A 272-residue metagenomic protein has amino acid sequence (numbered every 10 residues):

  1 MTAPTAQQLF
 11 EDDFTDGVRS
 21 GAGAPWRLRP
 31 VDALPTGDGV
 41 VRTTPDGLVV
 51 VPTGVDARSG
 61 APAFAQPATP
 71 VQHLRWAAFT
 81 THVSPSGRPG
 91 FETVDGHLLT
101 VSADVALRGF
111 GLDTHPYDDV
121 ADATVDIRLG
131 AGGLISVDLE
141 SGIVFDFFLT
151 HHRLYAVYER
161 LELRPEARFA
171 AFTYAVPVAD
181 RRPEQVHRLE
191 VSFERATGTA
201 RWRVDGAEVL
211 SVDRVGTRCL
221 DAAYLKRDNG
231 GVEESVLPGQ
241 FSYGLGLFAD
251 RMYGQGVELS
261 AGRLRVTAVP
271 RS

Functional and structural regions predicted by a protein language model:
M1-G47, P52-T53: Extracellular carbohydrate-recognition regions
P4-A6, R19-A24, L28-L34, T199 (+1 more regions): Aromatic sugar-binding interfaces of carbohydrate-active proteins
F14, L259-V269: Extracellular beta-strand elements of beta-rich domains used for carbohydrate recognition/degradation or cell-matrix
F14, Q185-F193, A200-W202: Short tryptophan-centered beta-strand motifs in secreted/extracellular beta-sheet-rich domains of glycan-recognition
D38-P165, A268: Secretory/extracellular carbohydrate-interaction modules and structurally similar beta-sandwich "look-alikes"
G87-T93, Y174-D180, V232-E233: Beta-strand-rich interaction surfaces with strong enrichment in secreted/lumenal proteins
F148-T150, S192-A196: Short beta-strand micro-motifs enriched in acidic
R164-E190: Short, aromatic/His-centered strand-loop micro-motif at the edge of beta-sheets
